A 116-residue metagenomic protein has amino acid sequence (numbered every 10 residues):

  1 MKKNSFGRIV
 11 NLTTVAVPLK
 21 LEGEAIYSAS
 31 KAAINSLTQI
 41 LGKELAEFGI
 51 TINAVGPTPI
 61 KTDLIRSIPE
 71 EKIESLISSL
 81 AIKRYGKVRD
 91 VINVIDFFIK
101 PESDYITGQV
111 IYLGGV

Functional and structural regions predicted by a protein language model:
K2-K3, L45-E47, I60, I99: A short hydrophobic alpha-helix cap/turn motif
F6, R84-L113: C-terminal substrate-recognition "lid" of short-chain dehydrogenase/reductases
T14: Residue(s) in the substrate-gating loop at a strand-loop-helix junction that position the organic substrate next
P18, G56-S67: Short, flexible catalytic-loop segment of classical short-chain dehydrogenase/reductase
L19-A25, E47-F48, K83, P101: Active-site loop immediately N-terminal to the catalytic Tyr-X3-Lys motif of short-chain dehydrogenase/reductase
S30: Active-site helix of classical SDR
K43-E44, D104: Alpha-helical segment proximal to the catalytic Tyr-Lys
T51-K61, I99, Y112-G114: Conserved SDR Rossmann-fold cofactor-binding beta-strand/turn motif
